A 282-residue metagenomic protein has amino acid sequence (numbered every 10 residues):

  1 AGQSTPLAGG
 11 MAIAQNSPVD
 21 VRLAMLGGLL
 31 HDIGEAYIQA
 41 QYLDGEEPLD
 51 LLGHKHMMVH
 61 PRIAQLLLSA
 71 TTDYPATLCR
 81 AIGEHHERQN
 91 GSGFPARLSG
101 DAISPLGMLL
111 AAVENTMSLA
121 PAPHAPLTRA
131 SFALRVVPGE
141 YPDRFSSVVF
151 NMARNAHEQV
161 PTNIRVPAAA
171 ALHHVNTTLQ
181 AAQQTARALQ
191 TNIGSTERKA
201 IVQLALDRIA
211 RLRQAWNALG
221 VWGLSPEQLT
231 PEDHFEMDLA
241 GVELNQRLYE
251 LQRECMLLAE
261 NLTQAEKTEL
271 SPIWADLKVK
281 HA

Functional and structural regions predicted by a protein language model:
A1-T77, R97, D101, P161-V166 (+5 more regions): Acidic/His-rich, divalent-metal-binding segments that scaffold phosphate/diphosphate chemistry
A14, L119-A122: Short alpha-helical segment immediately N-terminal to, or the first helix within, an HTH/HTH-like DNA-binding domain
G28, L68-A111, H124-Q246, Q264 (+2 more regions): Histidine/acidic-rich helix-loop-helix segments that form or flank divalent-metal centers in metalloenzyme catalytic
E35-A36, P95, S118, S146: General alpha-helical segment detector with a strong preference for membrane-spanning helices and helix-boundary regions
I38-Q39, G91, P121: Active-site-flanking alpha-helical
L52-G53, I63-A64, E114, S118 (+1 more regions): Phosphate/pyrophosphate-binding active-site loops
H60, P105-L119: Active-site-proximal alpha-helical segments within enzyme catalytic domains
